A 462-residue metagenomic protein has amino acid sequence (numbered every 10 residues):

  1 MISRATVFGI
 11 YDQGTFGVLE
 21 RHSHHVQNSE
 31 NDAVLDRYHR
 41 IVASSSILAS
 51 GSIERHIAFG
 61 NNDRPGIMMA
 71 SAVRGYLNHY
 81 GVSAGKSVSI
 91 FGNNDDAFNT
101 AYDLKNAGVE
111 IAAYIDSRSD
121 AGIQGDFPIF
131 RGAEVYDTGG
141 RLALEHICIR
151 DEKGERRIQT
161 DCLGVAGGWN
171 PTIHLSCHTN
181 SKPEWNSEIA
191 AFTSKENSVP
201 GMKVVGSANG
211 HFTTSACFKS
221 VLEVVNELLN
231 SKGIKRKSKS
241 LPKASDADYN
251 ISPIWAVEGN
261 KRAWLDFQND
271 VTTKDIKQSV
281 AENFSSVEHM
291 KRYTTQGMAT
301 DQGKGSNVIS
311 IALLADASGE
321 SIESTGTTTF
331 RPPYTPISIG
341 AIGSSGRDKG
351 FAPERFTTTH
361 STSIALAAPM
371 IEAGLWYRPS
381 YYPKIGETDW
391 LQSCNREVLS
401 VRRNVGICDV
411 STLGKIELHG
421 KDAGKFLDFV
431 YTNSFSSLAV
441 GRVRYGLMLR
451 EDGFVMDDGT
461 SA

Functional and structural regions predicted by a protein language model:
M1-E354, R450-D452: Residues forming the flavin
S181, Q268-D270, Y293, D316-S324 (+1 more regions): Glycine/proline-enriched, intrinsically flexible loops and inter-domain linkers
